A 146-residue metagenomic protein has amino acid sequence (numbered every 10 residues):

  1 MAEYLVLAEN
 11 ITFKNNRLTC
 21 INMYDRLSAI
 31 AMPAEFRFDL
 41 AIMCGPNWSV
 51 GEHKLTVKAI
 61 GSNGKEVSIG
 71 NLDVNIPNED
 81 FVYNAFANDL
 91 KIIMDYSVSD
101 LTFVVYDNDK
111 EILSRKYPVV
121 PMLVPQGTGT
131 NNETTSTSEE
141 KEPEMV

Functional and structural regions predicted by a protein language model:
M1-D39, V120-V146: Non-catalytic, glycine-rich low-complexity segments
T19-K65: Short, well-structured hydrophobic secondary-structure segments
F38, H53, F86-N88, S99: Hydrophobic core residues within well-ordered beta-strands of beta-rich domains
I42-W48, A59-N63, I76, L90-M94 (+1 more regions): Beta-strand elements of well-folded, non-transmembrane domains
S49-H53, S68, S97, E111-L113: Short loop/turn segments at connectors of secondary-structure elements within structured domains
V67-E79: Solvent-exposed serine/threonine-rich low-complexity stretches and specific carbohydrate-binding patches
E79-L90: Aromatic sugar-binding surface patches on proteins that engage polysaccharides or sugar-phosphate polymers
L90-S138, E144: Mixed-charge, glycine-accented linear interaction segment located at domain edges/termini
